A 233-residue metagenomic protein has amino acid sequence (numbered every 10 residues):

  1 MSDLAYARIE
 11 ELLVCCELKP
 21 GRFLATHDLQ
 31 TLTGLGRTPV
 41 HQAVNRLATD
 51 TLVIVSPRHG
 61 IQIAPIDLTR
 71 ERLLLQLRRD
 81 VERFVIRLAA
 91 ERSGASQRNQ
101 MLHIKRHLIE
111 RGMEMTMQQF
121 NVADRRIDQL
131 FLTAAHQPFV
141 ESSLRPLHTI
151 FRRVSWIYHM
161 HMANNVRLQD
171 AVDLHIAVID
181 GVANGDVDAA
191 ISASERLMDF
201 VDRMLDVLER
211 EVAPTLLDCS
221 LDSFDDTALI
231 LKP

Functional and structural regions predicted by a protein language model:
M1-E91, F139, D206-P233: Short linear motifs at protein or domain termini
D3, A7, R72-R79, A95-L102 (+3 more regions): Alpha-helix N-cap/helix-start motif at coil-to-helix transitions, marked by capping-box chemistry
L12, E17, R111, G181-V182: Hydrophobic side-chain positions on well-ordered alpha-helices, corresponding to helix-helix packing/interface faces
R22, V55-S56, D124, D170-V172: Short, flexible turn/loop "capping" segments at secondary-structure junctions
A95-I157, A171-G181, A189-V201: Conserved amphipathic alpha-helical segments that form helical-bundle/coiled-coil interaction surfaces
I157-P233: C-terminal all-alpha effector/ligand-binding and dimerization domain of prokaryotic HTH-type transcriptional repressors
